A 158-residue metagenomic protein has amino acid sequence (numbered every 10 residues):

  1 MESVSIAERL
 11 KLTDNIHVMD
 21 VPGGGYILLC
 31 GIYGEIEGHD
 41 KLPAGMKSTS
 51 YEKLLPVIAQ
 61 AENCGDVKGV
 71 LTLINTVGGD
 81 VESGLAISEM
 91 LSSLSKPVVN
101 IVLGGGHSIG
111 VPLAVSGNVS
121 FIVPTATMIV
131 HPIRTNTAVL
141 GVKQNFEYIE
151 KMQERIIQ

Functional and structural regions predicted by a protein language model:
M1-Q158: Terminal-region recognition feature
